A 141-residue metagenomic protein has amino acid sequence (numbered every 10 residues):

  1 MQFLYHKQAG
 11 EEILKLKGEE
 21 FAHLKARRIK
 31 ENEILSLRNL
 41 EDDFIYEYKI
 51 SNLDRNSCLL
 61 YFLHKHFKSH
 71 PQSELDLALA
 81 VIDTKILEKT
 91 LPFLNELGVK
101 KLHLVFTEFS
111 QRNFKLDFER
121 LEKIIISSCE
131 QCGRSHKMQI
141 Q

Functional and structural regions predicted by a protein language model:
M1-F67: N-terminal positively charged helical leader segments and presequences
S69-Q141: RNA substrate-binding interface of SAM-dependent RNA methyltransferases
